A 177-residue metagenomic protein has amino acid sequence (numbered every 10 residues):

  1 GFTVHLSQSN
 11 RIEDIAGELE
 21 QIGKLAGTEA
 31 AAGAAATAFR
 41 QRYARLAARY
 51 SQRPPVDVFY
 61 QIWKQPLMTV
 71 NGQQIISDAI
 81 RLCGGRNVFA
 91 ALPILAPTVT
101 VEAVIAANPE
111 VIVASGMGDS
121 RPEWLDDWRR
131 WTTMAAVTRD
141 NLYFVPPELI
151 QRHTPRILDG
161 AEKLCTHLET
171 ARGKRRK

Functional and structural regions predicted by a protein language model:
G1-K177: N-terminal ligand-binding lobe of clamshell/alpha-beta domains
